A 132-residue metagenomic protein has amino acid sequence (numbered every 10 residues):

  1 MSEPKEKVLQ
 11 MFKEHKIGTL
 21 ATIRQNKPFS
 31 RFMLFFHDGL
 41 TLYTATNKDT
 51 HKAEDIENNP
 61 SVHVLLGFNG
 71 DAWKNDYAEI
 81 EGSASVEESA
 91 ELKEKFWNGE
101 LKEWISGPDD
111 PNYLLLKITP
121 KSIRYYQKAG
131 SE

Functional and structural regions predicted by a protein language model:
M1-G18: Extreme N-terminal tail/first-helix region
P4-K7, F29-R31, D49-H51, E103: A generic local structural motif
E14-T19, F96-E100: Short Pro/Gly-enriched beta-strand edge/turn motifs at strand-loop
H15-D49, I56, V62-F68, Y77-E79: Short beta-strand segments
L20, I123-Y125: Short polybasic amphipathic segments
L42-A45, I80, L116-I118, Y125: Short hydrophobic-aromatic micro-motifs
K52-P120: Short, structured beta-strand-loop surface elements
P120, G130-E132: Flexible glycine-rich active-site/ligand-binding loops centered on an Asp-His dyad
